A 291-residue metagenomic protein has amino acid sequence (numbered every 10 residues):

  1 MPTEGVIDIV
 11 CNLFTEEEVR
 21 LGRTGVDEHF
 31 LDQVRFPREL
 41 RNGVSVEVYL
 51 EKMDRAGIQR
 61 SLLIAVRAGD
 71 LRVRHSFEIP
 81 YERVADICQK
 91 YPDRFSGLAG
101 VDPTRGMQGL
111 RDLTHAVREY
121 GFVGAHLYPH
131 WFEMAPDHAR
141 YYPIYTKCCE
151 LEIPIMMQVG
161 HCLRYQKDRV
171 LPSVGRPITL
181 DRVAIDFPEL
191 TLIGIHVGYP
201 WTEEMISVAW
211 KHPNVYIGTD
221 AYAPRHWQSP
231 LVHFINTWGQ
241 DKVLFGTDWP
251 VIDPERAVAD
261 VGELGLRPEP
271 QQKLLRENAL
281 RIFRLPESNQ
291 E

Functional and structural regions predicted by a protein language model:
M1-R60, T114-H115, G239-L244, I252-E291: Mid-to-C-terminal alpha-helical segments outside catalytic/metal-binding sites
V6-I9, L63-I64, L98-A99, H126 (+3 more regions): Active-site neighborhood of phospho(di)ester-bond hydrolases with catalytic His/Asp-centered motifs
V10, M53, V84, C88 (+10 more regions): Conserved, mostly hydrophobic/aromatic
F14-E17, A68-L71, P103-G106, H161-Y165 (+3 more regions): Active-site environment of divalent metal-dependent phosphoester hydrolases
E17-G22, H75, L110, K167-V170 (+4 more regions): Short aromatic-enriched loop/helix-cap "lid" or pocket-rim segments at secondary-structure transitions that line
V44-K52, I79-A85, R111, P177-L180 (+2 more regions): Alpha-helical scaffolding within the catalytic cores of extracellular/periplasmic polymer-degrading hydrolases
Q59-R60, A65-L163: Active-site gating/metal-coordination segments in enzymes
Y120-G124, M134-L244: Catalytic pocket-lining loop regions of alpha/beta-barrel enzymes, especially the amidohydrolase/enolase/GH5 lineages
